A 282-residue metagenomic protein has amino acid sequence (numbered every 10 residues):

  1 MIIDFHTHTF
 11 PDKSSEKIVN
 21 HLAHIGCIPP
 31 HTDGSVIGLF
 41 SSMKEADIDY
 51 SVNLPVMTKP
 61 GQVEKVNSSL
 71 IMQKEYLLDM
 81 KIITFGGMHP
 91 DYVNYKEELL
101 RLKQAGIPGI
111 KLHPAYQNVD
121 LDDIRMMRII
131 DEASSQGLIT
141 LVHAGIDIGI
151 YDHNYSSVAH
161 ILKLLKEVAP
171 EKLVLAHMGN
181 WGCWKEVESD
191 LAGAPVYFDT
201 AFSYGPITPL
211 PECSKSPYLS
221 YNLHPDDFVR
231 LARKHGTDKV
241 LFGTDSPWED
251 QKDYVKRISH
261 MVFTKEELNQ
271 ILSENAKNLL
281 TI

Functional and structural regions predicted by a protein language model:
M1-H31, N67-G87, G193-Y197, P206: Mobile, glycine- and charge-enriched loop segments and immediately flanking short secondary-structure elements within
M1-H8, S15-Y50, L100, V229-R230 (+2 more regions): Mid-to-C-terminal alpha-helical segments outside catalytic/metal-binding sites
I2-F10, L102, L164-K166, V174: A generic "structured core" feature
I3-T7, S51-N53, I82-G86, I110-L112 (+4 more regions): Hydrophobic faces of well-ordered beta-strands that scaffold small-molecule active sites in alpha/beta enzyme cores
T32-D33, M57-G61, P90-V93, A105-S189: Divalent metal-binding pocket/active-site signature
F40-D47, N67-K81, E97-I107, M127-Q136 (+3 more regions): Acidic (Asp/Glu)-rich catalytic clusters
D47-Q62, I71, Y76-G87, K111: Short, well-structured secondary-structure segments
E171-K172, N180-K252, H260-E266: Active-site-adjacent C-terminal substructures of enzyme catalytic domains
